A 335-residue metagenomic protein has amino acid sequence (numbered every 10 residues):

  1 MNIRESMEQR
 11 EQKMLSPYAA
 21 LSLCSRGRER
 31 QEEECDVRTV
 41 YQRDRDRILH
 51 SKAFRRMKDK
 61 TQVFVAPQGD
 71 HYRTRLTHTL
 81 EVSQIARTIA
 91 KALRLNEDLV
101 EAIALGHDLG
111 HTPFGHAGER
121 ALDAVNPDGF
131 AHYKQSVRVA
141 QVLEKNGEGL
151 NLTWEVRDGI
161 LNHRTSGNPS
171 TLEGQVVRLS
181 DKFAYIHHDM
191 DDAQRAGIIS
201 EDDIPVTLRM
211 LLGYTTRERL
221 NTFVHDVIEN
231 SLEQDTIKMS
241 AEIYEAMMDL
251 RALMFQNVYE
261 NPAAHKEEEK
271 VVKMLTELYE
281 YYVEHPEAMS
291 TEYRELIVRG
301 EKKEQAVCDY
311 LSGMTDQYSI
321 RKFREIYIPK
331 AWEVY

Functional and structural regions predicted by a protein language model:
M1-R75, T79, S83-I89, N96-E97 (+1 more regions): Histidine-centered, transition-metal-coordinating active-site segments
L99, I103, D108-N146: A generic, well-ordered mixed alpha/beta core segment in the N-terminal half of proteins
